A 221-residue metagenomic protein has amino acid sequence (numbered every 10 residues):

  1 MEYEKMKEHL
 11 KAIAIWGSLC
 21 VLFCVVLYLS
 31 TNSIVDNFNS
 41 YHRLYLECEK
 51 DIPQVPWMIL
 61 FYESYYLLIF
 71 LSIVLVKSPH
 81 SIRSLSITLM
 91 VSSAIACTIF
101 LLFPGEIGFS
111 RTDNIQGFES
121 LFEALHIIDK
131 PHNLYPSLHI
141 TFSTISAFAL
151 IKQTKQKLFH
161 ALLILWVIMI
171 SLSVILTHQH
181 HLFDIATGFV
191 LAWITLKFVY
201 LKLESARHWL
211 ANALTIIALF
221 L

Functional and structural regions predicted by a protein language model:
E2-L68, G105, T112-F118, F122 (+1 more regions): N-terminal transmembrane-helix/juxtamembrane module of multi-pass inner/ER membrane proteins
M6-A12, V74-S86, I151-F159, L201-L210: Membrane-interface helix-boundary motifs at transmembrane edges
H9-G17, V21, S84-L85, L163 (+2 more regions): Residue-level signature of transmembrane alpha-helical entry/exit and packing/kink sites in multi-pass membrane
W16-G17, I69-F100, L163: Interfacial segments of alpha-helical transmembrane regions
V25-V26, S93-L101, L165-I175, A218-L221: Aromatic-anchored segments of alpha-helical transmembrane domains
L27, T31, V35, I95-I99 (+3 more regions): Alpha-helical membrane-inserting segments
K77, F103-I107, T177-H178: Short helix-capping/hinge motifs at transmembrane helix termini and TM-loop junctions
F122-N212: Membrane-embedded catalytic cores of phosphoryl/pyrophosphoryl-handling enzymes
